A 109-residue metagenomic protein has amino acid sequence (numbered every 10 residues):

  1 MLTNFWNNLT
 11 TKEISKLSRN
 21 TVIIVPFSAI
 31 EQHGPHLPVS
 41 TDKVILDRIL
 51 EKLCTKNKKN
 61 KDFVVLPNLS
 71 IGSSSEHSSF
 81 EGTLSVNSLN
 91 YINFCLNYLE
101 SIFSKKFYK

Functional and structural regions predicted by a protein language model:
L2-Y108: N-terminal catalytic or cofactor-binding beta/alpha core of small enzyme domains
